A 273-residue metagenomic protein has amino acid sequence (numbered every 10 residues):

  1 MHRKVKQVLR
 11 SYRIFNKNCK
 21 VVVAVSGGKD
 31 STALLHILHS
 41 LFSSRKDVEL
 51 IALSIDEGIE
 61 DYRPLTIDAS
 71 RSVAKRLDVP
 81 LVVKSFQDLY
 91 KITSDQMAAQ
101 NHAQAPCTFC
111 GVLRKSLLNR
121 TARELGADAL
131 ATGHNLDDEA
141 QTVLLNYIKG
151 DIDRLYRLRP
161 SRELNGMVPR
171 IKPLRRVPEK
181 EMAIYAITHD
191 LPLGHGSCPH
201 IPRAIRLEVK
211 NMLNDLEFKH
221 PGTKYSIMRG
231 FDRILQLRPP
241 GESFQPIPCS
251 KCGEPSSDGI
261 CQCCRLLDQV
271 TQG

Functional and structural regions predicted by a protein language model:
M1, P248-C252, C261-C264: Short cysteine-rich clusters marking metal-coordination/redox-active sites
M1, S256, D268: Cys/His-rich microdomains that often coordinate metals
M1-L145, K149-Y156, R176-H189, C261: ATP-dependent adenylation/nucleotidyltransferase module used to activate substrates
A105, Y225, I247, G259-Q262: Cys/His-enriched microdomains
P106-N119, Y156-N165, E217-R233: Short, basic, helix/turn surface patches
E124, D137-F218, T223: Catalytic subdomain that performs nucleotidyl-dependent activation
L235-Q245, K251-S256: Short, flexible, mixed-charge glycine/proline-rich loop motifs that serve as phosphate/nucleic-acid-contacting
S257-G259, V270-G273: Short, non-ligating residues that shape and space the ligands of small metal-coordination modules and catalytic
